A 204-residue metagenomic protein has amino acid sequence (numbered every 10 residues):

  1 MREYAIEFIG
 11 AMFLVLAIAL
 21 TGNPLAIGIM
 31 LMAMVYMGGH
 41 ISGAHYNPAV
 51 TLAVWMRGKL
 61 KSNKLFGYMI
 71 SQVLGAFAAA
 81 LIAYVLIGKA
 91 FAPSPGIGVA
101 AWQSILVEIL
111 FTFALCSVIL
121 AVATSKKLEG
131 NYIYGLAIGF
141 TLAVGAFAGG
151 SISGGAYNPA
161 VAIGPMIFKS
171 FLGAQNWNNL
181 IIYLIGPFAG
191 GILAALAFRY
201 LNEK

Functional and structural regions predicted by a protein language model:
M1-K204: Membrane-interface helix-loop junctions and terminal tails of multi-pass membrane proteins
